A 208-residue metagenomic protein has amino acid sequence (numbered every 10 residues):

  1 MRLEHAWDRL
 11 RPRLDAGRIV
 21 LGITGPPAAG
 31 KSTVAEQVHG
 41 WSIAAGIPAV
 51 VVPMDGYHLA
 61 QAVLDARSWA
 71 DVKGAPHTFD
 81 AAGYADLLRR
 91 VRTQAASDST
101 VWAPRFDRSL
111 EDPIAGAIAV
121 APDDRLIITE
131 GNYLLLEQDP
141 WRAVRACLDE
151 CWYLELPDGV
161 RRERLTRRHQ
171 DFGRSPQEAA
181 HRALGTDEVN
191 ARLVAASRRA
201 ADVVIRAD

Functional and structural regions predicted by a protein language model:
M1-G22, P26: Extreme N-terminal, non-catalytic leader segments that precede Walker-type/kinase nucleotide-binding cores
K31: Conserved lysine of the Walker
V34: Hydrophobic positions on the alpha1 helix immediately C-terminal to the Walker A/P-loop
Q37: Active-site signature of alpha/beta-hydrolase-fold catalytic machinery across serine- and Asp/Cys-nucleophile hydrolases
G40-V50: Post-Walker A helix-loop "phosphate-sensing" segment adjacent to the P-loop in P-loop NTPases
V50-P53, L59-L110: Conserved nucleotide-sensing/catalytic segment adjacent to the nucleotide-binding pocket in NTP-handling enzymes
L110-R168: ATP-dependent NMP and nucleoside kinases share a basic, alpha-helical "lid"
A115-G116, D139-R142, Q170-D208: Small-molecule kinase domains that catalyze NTP-dependent phosphoryl transfer to phosphate-bearing small molecules
